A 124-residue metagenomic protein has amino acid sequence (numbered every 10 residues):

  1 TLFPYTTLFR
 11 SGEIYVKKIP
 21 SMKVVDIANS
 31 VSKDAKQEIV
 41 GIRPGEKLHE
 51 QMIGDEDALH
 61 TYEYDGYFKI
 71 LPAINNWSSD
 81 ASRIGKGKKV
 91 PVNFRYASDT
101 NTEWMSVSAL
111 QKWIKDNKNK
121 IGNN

Functional and structural regions predicted by a protein language model:
T1-L8: Short, small-residue-biased leader/transition segments that mark boundaries at the very start of proteins
F9-I14: Glycine/proline-rich active-site loop of Rossmann-fold NAD(P)-dependent oxidoreductases
V16-I19: Acceptor-substrate binding/catalytic loop of class I
A28-V31, V40-R43, K47-N124: Accessory helical-bundle/CTD segments and flexible terminal tails appended to RecA-like ATPase motors
